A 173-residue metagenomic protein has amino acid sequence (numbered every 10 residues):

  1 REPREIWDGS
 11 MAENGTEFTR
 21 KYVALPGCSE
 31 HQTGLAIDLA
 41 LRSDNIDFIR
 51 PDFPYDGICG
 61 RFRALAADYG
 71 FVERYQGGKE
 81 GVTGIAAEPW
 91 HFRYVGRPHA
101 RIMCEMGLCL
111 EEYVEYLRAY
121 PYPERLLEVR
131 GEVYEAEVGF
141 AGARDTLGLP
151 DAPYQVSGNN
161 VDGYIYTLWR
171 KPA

Functional and structural regions predicted by a protein language model:
R1-L127, Y134-E135, R144-A173: Cell-envelope/glycan interface and biosynthesis
